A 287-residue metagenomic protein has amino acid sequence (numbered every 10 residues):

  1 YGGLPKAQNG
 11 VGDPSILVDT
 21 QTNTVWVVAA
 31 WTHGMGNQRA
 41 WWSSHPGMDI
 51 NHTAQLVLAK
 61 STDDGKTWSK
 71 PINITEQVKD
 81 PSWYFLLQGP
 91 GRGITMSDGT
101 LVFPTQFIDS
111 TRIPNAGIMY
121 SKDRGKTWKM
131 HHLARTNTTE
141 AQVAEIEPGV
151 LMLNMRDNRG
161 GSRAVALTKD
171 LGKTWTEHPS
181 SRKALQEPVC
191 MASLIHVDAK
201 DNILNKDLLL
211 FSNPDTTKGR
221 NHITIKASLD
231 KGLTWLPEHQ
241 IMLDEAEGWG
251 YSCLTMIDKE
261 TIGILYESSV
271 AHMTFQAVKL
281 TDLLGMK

Functional and structural regions predicted by a protein language model:
Y1-K287: Asp-box/BNR beta-propeller blade signature and adjacent active/binding-site loops in extracellular glycan-interacting
